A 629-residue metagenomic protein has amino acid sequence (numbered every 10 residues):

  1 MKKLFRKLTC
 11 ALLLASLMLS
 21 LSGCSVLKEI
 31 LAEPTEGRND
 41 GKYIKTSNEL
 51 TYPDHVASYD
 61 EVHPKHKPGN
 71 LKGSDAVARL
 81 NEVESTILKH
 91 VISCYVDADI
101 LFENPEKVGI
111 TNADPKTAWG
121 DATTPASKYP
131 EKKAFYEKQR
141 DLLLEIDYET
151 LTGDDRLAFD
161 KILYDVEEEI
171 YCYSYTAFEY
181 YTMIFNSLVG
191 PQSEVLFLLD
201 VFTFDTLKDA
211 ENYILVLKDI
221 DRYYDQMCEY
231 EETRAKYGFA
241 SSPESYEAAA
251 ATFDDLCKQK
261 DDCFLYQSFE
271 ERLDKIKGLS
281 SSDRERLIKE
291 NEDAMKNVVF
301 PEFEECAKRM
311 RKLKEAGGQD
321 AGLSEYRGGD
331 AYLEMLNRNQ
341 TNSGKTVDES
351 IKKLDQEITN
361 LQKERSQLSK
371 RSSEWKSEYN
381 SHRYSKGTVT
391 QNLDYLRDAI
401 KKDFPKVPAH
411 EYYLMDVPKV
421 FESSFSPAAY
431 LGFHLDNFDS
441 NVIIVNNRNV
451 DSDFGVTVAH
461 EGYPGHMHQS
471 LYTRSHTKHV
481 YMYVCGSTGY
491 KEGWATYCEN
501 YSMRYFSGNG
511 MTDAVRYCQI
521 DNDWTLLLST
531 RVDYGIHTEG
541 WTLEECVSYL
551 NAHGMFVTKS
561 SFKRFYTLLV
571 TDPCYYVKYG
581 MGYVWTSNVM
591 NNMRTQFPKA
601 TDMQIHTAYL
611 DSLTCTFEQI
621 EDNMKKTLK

Functional and structural regions predicted by a protein language model:
M1-A11: Bacterial N-terminal signal peptides that target proteins for export
S20-G23: C-terminal motif of bacterial Sec signal peptides marking the signal peptidase cleavage site
S25-K28: Bacterial signal peptide processing site
I30, P34-K629: N-terminal maturation segment of proteins
